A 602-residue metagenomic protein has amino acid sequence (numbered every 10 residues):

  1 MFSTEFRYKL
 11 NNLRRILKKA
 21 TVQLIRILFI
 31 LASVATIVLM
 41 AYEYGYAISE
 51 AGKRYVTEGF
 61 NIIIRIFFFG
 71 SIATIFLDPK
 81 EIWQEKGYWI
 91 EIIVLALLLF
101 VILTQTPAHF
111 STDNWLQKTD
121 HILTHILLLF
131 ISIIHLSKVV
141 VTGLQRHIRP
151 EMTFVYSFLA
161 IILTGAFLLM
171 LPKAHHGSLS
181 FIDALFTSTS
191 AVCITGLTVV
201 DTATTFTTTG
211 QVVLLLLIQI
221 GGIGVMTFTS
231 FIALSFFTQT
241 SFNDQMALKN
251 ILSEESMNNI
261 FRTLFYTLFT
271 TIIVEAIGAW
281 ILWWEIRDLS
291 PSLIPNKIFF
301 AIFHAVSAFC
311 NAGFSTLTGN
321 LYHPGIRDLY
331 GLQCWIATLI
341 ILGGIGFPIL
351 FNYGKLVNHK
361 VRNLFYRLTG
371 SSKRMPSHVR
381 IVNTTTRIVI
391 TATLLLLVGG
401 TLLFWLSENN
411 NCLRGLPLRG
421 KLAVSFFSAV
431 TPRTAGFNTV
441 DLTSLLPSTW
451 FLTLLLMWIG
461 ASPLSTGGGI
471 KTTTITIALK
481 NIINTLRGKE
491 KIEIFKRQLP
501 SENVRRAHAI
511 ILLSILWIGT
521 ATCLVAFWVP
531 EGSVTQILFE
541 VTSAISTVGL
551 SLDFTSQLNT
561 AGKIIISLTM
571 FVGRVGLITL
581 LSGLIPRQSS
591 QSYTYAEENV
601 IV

Functional and structural regions predicted by a protein language model:
M1-V602: Membrane-proximal intracellular helices of multi-pass ion channels
